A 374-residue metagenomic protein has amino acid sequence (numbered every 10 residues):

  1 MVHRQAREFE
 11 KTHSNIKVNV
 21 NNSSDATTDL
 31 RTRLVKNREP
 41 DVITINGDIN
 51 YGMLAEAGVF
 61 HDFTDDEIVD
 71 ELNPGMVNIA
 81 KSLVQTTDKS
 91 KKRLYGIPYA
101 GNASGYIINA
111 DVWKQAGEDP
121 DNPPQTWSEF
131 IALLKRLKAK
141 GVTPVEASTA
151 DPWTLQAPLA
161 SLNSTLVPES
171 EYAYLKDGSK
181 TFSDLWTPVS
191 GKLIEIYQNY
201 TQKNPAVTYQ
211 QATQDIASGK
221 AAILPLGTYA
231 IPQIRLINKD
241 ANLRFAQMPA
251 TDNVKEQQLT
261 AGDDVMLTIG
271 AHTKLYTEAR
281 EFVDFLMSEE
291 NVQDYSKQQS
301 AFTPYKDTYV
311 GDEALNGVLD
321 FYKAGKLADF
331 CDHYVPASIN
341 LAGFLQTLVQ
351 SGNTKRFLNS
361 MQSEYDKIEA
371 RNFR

Functional and structural regions predicted by a protein language model:
M1-A57, V69, P120, P205 (+7 more regions): Conserved N-terminal structural module of periplasmic/extracytoplasmic solute-binding proteins
N22-L30, Q125-I131, P205-A217: Short helix-initiation/N-cap motifs at beta->coil->alpha
V35, A116, Q198, L236-Q298: Extracytoplasmic/periplasmic substrate-recognition and gating elements
D48-G105, I131, R244-A246: Hinge/lid segment of periplasmic solute-binding proteins
T64-I79, N122-P123, L166-P188, L236-N238 (+1 more regions): Short, solvent-exposed loop/beta-turn-alpha elements that line the ligand-binding surface or hinge of extracytoplasmic
K91-Y99, S104, I131-G178, A221: Extracytoplasmic/periplasmic solute-binding protein
K114, P120, Q293, K323-R374: Conserved C-terminal helix/tail region of periplasmic/extracytoplasmic solute-binding proteins
L133-L137, L175-P205: Glycine-centered hinge/linker elements that transmit conformational signals in sensory and ligand-binding systems
